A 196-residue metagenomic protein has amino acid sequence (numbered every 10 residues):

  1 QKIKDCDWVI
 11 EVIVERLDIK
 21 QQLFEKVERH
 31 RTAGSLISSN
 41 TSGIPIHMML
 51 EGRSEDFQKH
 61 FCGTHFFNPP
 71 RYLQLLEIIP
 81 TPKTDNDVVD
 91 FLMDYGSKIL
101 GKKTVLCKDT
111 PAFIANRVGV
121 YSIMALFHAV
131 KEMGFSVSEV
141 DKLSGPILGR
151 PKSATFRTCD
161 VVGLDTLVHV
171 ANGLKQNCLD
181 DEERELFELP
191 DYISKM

Functional and structural regions predicted by a protein language model:
Q1-M196: N-terminal glycine-rich phosphate-binding loop for ADP-containing cofactors
